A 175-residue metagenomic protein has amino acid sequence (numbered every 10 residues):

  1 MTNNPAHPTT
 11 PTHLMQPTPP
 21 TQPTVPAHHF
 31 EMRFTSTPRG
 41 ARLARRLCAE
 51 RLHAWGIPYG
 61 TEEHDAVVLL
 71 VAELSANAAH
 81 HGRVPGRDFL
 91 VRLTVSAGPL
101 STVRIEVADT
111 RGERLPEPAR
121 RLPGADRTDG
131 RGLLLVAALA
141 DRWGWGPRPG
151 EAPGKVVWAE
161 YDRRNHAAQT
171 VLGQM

Functional and structural regions predicted by a protein language model:
M1-E31, T35, A79-M175: Conserved beta-strand-loop-beta-strand hairpin that lines the nucleotide-binding pocket of ATP/GTP-utilizing enzymes
R33-P38, G60: Short, N-terminal intrinsically disordered low-complexity segments that are rich in Pro/Gly and polar/charged residues
E50-A72, R127: Conserved short strand/loop->alpha-helix "switch" segment adjacent to the catalytic nucleotide/phosphoryl-transfer site
A76: Short alpha-helix lining the ATP-binding pocket of the histidine-kinase-like ATPase
